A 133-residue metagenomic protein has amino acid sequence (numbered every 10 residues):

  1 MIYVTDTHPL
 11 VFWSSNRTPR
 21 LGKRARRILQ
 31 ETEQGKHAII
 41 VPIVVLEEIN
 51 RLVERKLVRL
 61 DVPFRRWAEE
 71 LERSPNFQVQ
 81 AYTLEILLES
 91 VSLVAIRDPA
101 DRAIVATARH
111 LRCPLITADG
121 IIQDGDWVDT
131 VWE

Functional and structural regions predicted by a protein language model:
M1-V41, R55-E69, L111, I121 (+1 more regions): Short, well-structured N-terminal submotif of metal-dependent ribonuclease cores
D6, E48, D101, D119: Acidic active-site catalytic centers that drive phospho-/nucleotidyl reactions and related ester hydrolyses
T7, I43, L84, D101-R102: Conserved glycosyltransferase catalytic-site signature
A38, Q78, P114: Residue-level detector of anion-binding/catalytic polar loops
P42-I43, R65-V94: Acidic catalytic patch
R97-D98: Charged helix-capping and loop-helix junction motifs
V105-E133: Acidic, PIN/NYN-like endoribonuclease modules and their adjacent C-terminal/linker elements
